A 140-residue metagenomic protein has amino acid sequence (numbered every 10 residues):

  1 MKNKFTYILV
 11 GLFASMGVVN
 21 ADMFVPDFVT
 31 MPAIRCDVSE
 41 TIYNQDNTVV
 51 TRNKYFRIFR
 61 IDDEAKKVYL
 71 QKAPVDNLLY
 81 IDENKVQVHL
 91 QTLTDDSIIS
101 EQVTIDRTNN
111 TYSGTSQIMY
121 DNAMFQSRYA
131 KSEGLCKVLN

Functional and structural regions predicted by a protein language model:
M1-Y7: Bacterial N-terminal signal peptides that target proteins for export
I8-M16: Bacterial N-terminal signal peptides
V19-A21: Boundary at the C-terminal end of the N-terminal hydrophobic targeting segment
F24-T48, C136: Tryptophan-anchored aromatic micro-motifs
D37-S39, Q87-D95, Q102, S116-Q117: Short beta-strand segments that buttress and anchor functional surface loops
V49-I98: Central antiparallel beta-sheet cores of small beta-barrel/beta-sandwich binding domains
F56-F59, S100-R107, S132-K137: Hydrophobic/aromatic beta-strand elements that line small-molecule binding cavities or substrate pockets in beta-rich
I118-N140: Edge beta-strand at a domain terminus
